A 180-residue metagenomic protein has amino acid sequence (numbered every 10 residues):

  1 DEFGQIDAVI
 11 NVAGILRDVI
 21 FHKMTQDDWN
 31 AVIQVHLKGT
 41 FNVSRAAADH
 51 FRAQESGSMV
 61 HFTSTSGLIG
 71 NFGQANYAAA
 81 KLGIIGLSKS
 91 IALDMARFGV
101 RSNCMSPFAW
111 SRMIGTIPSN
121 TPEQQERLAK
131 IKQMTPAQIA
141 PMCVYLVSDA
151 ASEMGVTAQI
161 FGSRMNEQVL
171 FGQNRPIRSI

Functional and structural regions predicted by a protein language model:
D1-N11, R17, S56, R101: A glycine-rich helix->loop->beta "capping" turn within Rossmann-like NAD(P)(H)-dependent oxidoreductase domains
I20-F21, D28-I33: Substrate-binding pocket helix/loop in short-chain dehydrogenase/reductase
M24, G70-A78: Active-site loop-to-helix junction immediately N-terminal to the catalytic Tyr of the SDR YXXXK motif in Rossmann-fold
S44, A80, S88: Active-site helix of classical SDR
D49, L93-R97, S111: Alpha-helical segment proximal to the catalytic Tyr-Lys
S64: Residue(s) in the substrate-gating loop at a strand-loop-helix junction that position the organic substrate next
Q125-I180: C-terminal helical subdomain
